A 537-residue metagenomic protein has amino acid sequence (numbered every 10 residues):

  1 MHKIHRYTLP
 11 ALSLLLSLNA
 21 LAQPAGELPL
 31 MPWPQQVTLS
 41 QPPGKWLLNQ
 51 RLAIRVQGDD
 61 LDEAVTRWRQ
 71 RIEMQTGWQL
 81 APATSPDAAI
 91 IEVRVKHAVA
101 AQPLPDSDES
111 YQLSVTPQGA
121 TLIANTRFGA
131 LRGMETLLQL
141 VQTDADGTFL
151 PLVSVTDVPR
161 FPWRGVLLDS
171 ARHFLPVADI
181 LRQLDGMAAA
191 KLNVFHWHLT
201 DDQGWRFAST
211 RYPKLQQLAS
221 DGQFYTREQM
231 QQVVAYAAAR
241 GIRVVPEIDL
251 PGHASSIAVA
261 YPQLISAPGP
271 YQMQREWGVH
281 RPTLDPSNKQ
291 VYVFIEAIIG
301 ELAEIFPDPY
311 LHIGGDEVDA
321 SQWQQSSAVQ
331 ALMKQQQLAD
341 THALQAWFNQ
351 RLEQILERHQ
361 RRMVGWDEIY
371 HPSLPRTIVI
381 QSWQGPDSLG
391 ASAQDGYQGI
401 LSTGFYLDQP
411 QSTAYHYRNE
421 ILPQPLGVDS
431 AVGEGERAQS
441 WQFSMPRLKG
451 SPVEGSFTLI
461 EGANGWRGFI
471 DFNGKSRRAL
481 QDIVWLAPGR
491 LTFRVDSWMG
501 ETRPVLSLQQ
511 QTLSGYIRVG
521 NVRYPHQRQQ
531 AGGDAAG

Functional and structural regions predicted by a protein language model:
M1-L9: Bacterial N-terminal signal peptides that target proteins for export
S17-A20: N-terminal signal peptide c-region/cleavage motif recognized by signal peptidases
A22-P159, A303, R362-Y370, L374: Acidic, contiguous N-terminal accessory segments
L104-Y310, R351, I355: Feature activates predominantly on carbohydrate-active enzymes
A171, T200-G204, D249-H253, D316-V318 (+3 more regions): Active-site beta-loop-alpha junctions enriched in small/polar residues
Q272-R275, V279-R376, W383-G385: Active-site neighborhood of glycoside hydrolase catalytic domains
Y370-R376, W383-G435, G532-G537: Conserved alpha/beta catalytic core and glycan-binding cleft of carbohydrate-active enzymes
Q439-Q527: Central antiparallel beta-sheet cores of small beta-barrel/beta-sandwich binding domains
